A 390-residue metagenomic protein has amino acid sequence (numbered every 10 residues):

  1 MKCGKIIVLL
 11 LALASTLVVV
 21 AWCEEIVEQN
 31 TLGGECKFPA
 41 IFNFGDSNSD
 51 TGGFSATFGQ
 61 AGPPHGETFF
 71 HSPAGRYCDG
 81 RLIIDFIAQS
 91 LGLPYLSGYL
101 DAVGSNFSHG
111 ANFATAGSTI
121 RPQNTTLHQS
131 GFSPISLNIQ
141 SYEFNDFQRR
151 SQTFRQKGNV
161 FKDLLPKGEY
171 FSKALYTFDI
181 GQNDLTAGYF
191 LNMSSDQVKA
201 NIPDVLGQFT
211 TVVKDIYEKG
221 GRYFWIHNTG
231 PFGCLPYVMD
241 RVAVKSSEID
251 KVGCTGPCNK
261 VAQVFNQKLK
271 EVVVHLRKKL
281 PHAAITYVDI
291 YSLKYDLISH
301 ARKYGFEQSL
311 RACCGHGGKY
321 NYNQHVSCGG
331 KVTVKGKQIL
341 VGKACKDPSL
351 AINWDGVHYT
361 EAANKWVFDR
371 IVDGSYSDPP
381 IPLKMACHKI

Functional and structural regions predicted by a protein language model:
K2-I390: Conserved active-site regions of diverse hydrolases
